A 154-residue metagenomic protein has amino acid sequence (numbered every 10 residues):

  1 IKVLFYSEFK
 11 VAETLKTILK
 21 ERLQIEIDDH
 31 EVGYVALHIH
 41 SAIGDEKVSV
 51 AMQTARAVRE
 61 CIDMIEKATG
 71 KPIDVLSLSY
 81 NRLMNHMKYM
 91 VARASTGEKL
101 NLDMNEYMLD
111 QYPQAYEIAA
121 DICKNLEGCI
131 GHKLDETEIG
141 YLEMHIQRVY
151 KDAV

Functional and structural regions predicted by a protein language model:
I1-V154: A cross-family "folded-core" feature that marks the main globular domain of proteins
